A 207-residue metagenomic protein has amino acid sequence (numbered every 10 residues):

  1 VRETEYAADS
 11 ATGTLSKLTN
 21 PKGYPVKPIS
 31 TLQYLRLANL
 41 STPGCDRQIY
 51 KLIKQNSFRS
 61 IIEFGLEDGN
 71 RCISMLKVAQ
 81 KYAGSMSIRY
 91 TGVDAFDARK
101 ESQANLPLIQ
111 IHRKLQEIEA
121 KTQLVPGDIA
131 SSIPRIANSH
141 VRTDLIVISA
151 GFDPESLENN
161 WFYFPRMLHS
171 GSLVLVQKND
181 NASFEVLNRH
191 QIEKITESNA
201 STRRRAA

Functional and structural regions predicted by a protein language model:
E5-A207: A short alpha-helical cap/connector motif
